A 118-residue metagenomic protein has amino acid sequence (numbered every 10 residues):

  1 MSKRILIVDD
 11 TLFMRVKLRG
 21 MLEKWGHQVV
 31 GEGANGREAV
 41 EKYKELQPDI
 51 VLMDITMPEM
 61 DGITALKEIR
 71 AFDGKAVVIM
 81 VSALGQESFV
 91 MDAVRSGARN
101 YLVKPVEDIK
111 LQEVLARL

Functional and structural regions predicted by a protein language model:
L12-G31: Two-component/phosphorelay signaling modules centered on CheY-like receiver
N35-E38, D61-T64: Acidic catalytic/metal-coordinating carboxylates
L46-L52: Active-site beta3 strand of CheY-like receiver
M57: Receiver (REC) domain active-site loop signature in two-component systems and cognate sites in sensor histidine kinases
L84-G85: Short, conserved "switch-loop" micro-motifs in signal-transduction and mechanochemical regulators
S88, V106-L115: C-terminal output helix
